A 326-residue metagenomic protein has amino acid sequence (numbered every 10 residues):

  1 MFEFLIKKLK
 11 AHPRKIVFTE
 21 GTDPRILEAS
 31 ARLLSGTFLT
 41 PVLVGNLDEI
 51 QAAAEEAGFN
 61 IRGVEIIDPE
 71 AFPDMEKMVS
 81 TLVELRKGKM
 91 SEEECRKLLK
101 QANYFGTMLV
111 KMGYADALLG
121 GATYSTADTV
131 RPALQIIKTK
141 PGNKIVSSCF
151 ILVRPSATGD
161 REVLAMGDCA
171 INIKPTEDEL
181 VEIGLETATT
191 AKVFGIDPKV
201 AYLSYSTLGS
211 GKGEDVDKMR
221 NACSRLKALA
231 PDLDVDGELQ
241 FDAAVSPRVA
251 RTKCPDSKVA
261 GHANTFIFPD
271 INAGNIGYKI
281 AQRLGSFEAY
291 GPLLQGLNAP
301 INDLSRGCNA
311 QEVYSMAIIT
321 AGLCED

Functional and structural regions predicted by a protein language model:
M1-A260, T265-D326: Anion-binding alpha/beta catalytic cores of soluble intermediary-metabolism enzymes, centered on
